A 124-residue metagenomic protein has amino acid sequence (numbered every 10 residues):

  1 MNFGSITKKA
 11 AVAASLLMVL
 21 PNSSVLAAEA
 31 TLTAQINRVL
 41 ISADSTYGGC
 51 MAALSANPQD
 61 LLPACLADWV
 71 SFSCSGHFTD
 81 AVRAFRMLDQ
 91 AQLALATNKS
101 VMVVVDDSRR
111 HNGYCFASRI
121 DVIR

Functional and structural regions predicted by a protein language model:
M1-N2, T79: Helix-centric, low-specificity signal for extended rod-like, repetitive segments
N2-V12: Bacterial N-terminal signal peptides that target proteins for export
L17-M18: Repetitive helical segments and hydrophobic/amphipathic motifs
N22-A27: Sec/Tat signal peptide C-region and signal peptidase I cleavage site
A28-R124: Exposed beta-strand/loop interface patches that mediate assembly or binding
